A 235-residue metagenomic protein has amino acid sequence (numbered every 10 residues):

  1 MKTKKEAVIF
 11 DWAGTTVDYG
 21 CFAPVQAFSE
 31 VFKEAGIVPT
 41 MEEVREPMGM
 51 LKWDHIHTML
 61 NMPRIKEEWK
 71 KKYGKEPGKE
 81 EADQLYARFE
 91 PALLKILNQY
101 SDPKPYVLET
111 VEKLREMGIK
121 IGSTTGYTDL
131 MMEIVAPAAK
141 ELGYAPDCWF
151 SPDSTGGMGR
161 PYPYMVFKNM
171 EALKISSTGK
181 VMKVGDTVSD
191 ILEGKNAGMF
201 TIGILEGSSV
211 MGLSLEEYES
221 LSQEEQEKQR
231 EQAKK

Functional and structural regions predicted by a protein language model:
M1-E6, L108-K113, T128-K235: Asp-based, Mg2+/Mn2+-dependent phosphohydrolase catalytic module
T3-L108, E112-M117, E133: N-terminal helical cap/lid subdomain that shapes the substrate entry/recognition surface in HAD-like hydrolases
V38, K120, F200: Residue-level detector of anion-binding/catalytic polar loops
P47, S123-G126, G185: Conserved residues at beta->alpha junctions
Y100, T124, M158: Glycine- and other small-residue-rich loops at beta-strand/loop junctions that grip anionic moieties
I119-G122, G179-V181: Short active-site oxyanion
